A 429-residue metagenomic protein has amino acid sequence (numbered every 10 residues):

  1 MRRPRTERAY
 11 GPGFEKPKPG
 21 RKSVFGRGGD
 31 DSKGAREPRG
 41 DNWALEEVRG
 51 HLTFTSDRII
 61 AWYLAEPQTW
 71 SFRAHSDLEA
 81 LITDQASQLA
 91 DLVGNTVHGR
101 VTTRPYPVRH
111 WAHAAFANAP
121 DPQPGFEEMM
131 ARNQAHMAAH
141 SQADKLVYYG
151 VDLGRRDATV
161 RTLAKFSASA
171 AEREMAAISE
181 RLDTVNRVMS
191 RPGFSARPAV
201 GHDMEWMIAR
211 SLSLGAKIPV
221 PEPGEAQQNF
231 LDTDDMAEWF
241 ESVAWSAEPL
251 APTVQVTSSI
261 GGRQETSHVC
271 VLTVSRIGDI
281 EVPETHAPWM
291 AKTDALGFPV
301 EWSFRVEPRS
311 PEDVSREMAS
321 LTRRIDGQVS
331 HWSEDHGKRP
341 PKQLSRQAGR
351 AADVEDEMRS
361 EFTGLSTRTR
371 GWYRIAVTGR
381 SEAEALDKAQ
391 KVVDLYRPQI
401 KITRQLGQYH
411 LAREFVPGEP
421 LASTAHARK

Functional and structural regions predicted by a protein language model:
R2-R428: Extended, folded cores of ATP/NTP-driven motor/assembly subunits in large transport and secretion machines
